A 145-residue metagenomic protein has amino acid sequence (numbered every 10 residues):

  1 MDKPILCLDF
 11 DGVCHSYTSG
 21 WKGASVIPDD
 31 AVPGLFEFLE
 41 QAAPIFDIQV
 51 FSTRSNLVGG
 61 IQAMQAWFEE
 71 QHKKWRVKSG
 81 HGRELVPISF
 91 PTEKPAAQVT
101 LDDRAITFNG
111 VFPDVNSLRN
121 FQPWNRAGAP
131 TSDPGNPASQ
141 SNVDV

Functional and structural regions predicted by a protein language model:
M1-V145: HAD-like aspartate-dependent phosphatase fold
